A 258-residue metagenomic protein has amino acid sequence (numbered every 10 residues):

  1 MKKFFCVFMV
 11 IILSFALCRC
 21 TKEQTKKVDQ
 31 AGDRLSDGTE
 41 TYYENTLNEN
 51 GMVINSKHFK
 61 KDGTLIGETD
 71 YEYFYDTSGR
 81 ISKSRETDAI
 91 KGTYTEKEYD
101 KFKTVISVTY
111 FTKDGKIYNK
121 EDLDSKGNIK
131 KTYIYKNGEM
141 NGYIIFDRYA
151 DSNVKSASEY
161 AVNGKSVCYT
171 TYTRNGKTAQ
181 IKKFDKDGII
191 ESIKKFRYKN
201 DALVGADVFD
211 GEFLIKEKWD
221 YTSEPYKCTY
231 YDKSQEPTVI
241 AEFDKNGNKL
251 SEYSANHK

Functional and structural regions predicted by a protein language model:
M1-F4: Positively charged n-region of N-terminal signal peptides that target proteins for export
V7-F8, N137: Generic hydrophobic secondary-structure signal
F8-A16: Bacterial N-terminal signal peptides
C20-K258: Glycine/tyrosine- and acidic-biased, solvent-exposed loop/turn segments at the edges of beta-strands
